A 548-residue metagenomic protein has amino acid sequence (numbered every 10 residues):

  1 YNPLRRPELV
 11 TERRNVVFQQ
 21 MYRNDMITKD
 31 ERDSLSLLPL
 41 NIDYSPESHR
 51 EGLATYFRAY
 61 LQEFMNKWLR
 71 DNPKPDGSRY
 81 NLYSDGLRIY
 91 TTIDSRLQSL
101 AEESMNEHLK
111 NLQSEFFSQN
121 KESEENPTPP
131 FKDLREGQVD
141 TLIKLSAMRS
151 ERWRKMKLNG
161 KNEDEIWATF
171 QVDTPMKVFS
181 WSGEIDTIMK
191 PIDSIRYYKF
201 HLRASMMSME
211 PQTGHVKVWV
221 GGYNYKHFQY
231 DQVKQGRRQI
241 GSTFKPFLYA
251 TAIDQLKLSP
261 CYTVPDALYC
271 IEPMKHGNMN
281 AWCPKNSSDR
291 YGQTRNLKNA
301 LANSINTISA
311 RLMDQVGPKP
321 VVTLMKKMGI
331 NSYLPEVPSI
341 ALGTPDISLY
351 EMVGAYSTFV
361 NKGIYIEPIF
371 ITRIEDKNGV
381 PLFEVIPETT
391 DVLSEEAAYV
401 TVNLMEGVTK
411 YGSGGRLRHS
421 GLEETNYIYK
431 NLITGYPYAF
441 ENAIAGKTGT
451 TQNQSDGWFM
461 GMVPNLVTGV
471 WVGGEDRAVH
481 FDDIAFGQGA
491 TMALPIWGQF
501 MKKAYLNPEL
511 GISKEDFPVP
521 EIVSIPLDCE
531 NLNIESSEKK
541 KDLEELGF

Functional and structural regions predicted by a protein language model:
Y1-E8, V17-F18, Y22, I42-G52 (+12 more regions): Second-shell loop/turn segments in exported
Y1-K155, L312, K326-K327, N331-Y333 (+3 more regions): Non-catalytic, structured segments within soluble enzyme domains
L9-Q20, S34, G52, Y56 (+17 more regions): Extracytoplasmic/secreted proteins, especially bacterial periplasmic and envelope-associated proteins
V17-T28, M65, L69, H108-F116 (+13 more regions): A generic secondary-structure signal for well-formed alpha-helical elements
S45-F57, L258-K319, Y365, E375-E406: Conserved catalytic neighborhood of penicillin-recognizing serine enzymes
T91, S95-N111, T141-E210, H215 (+6 more regions): A penicillin-recognizing enzyme superfamily signal
D231, Q235-H276, Y411, K502: Active-site rim segments in enzyme catalytic domains, especially the processed small/beta chain of N-terminal
N278-K285, V316-G354, G363: Mid-domain, small-residue-enriched loop/turn segments at the edges of structured enzyme/sensor domains
